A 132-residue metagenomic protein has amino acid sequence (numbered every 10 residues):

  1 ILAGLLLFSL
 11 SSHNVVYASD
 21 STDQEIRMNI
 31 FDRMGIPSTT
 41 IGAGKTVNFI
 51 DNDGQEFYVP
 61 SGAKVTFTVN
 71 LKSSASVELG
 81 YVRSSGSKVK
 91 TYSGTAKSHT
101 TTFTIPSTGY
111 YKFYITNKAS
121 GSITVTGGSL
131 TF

Functional and structural regions predicted by a protein language model:
I1-N48: N-terminal prepro-regions of secreted/extracellular proteins
I36-S74: Short, surface-exposed binding/anchoring microloops in extracellular/periplasmic proteins
Q55, K97-F103: Short strand-edge motifs at loop-to-beta-strand transitions and within beta-strands of extracellular beta-rich domains
A63-T66, T104-S120: Noncatalytic modules at the cell exterior or secretory-pathway interfaces, chiefly beta-strand-rich lectin/adhesion
T68-E78, A119-S122: Extended, low-complexity, turn-rich repeat/linker tracts enriched in Gly/Pro/Ser/Thr and Asp/Glu that occur
S74-V89, G127-L130: Short, surface-exposed beta-strand/strand-loop-strand elements in extracellular ectodomains
K90-A96: Short beta-strand segments within Ig-like beta-sandwich modules, predominantly Fibronectin type-III
A119-F132: C-terminal edge strands of extracellular/lumenal beta-sandwich accessory domains
